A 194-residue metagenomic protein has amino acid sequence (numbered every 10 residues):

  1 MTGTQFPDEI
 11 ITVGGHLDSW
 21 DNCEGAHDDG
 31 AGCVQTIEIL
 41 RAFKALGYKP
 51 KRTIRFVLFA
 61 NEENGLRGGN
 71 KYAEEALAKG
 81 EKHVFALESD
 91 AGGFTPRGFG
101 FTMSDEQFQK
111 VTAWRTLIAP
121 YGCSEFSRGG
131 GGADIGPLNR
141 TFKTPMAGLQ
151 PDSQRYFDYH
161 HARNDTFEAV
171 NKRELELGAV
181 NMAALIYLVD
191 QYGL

Functional and structural regions predicted by a protein language model:
M1-D18: Acidic/His- and Gly-rich active-site-bordering loop/insert found across diverse amide/peptide-bond hydrolases
M1-G3, D21, L40-G47, L58 (+3 more regions): Sec/Tat-exported extracytoplasmic proteins
G3-Q5, E62, G93, R155: Residues that cap or initiate secondary-structure elements
P7-I11, P50-R55, E81-F85, A119-G122 (+1 more regions): Loop/turn elements at helix/coil->beta-strand transitions in domains of secreted/extracellular proteins
E9, W20-C23, L46, T53 (+4 more regions): Surface-exposed loop/turn and secondary-structure junction residues enriched for glycine/proline
G14-H16, V57-F59, S89, R128 (+1 more regions): Generic beta-strand/beta-sheet core signal
S19-V111, D134: Acidic/histidine-rich catalytic neighborhood of metal-dependent amide-processing enzymes
F94-L194: Active-site-adjacent substrate-binding region of metalloamidase/peptidase-like peptide-processing proteins
